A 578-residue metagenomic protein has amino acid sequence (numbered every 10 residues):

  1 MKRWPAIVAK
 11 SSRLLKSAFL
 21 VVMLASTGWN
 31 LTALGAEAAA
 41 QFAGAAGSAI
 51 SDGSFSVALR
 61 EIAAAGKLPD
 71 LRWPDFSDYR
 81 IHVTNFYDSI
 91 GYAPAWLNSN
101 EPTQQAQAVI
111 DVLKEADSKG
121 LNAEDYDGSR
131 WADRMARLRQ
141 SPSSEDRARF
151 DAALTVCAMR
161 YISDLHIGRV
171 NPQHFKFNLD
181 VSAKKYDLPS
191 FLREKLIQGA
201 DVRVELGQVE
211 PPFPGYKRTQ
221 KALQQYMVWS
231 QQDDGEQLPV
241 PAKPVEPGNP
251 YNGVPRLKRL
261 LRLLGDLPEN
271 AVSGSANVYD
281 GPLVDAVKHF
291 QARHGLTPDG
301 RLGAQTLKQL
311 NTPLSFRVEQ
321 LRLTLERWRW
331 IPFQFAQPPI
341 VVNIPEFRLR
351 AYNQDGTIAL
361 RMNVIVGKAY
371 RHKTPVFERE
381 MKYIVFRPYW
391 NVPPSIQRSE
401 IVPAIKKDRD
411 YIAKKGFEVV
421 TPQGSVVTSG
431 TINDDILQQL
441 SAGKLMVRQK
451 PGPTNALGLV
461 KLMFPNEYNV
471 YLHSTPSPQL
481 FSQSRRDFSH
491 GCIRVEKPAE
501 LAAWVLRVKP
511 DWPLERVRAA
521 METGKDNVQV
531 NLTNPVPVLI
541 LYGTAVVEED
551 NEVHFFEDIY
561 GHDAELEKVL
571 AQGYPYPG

Functional and structural regions predicted by a protein language model:
M1, K10-S11, L24-A25, L462: Compositionally biased, intrinsically disordered low-complexity segments
K2-F19: Bacterial N-terminal signal peptides that target proteins for export
A6, V22, L31-T32: A ubiquitous, low-specificity "background" feature that marks scattered single residues across proteins without
S17-G28: Bacterial N-terminal signal peptides
W29-E37: Sec/Tat signal peptide C-region and signal peptidase I cleavage site
A36-H82, F86-D88, V156-M159, L179-Y186 (+1 more regions): Well-ordered beta-sheet/strand-loop patches within structured domains
E37-V181: Cationic-aromatic interfacial patches
